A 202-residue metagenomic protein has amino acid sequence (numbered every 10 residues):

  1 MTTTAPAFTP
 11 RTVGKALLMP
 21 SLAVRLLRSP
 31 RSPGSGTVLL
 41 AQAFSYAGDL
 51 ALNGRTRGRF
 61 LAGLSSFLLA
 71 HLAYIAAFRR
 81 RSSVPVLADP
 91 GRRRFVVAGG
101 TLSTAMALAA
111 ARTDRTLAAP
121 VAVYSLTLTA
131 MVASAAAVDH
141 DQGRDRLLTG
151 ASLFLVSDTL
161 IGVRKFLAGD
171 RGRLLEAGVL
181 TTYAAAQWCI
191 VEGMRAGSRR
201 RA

Functional and structural regions predicted by a protein language model:
M1-A202: Short amphipathic, positively biased membrane-proximal segments that drive organelle/inner-membrane targeting
